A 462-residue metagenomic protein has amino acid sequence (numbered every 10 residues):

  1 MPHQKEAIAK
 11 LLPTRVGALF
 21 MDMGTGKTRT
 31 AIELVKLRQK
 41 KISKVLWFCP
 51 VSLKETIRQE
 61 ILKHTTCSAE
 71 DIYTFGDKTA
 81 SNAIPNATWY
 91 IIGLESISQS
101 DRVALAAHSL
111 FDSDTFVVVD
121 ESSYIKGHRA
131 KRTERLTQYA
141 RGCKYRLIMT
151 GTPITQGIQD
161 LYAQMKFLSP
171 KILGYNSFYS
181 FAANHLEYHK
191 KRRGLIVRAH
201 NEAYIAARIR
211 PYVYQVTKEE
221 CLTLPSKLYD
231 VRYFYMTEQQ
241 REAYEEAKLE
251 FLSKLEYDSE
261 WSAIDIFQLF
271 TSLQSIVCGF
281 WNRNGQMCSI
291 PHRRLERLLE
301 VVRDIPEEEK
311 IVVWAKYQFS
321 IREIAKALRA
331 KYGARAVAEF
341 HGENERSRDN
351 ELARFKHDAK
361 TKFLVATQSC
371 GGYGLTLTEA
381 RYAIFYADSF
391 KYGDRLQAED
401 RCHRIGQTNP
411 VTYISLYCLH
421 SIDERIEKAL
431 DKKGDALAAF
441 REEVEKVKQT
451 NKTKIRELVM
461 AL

Functional and structural regions predicted by a protein language model:
M1-F20: Conserved pre-motif I regulatory segment
P13-V16, T25-G26, T30-S43, T223-E245 (+2 more regions): Conserved Helicase C-terminal RecA-like lobe
T30, I42-K63, T155-D160, K316-Q318: Conserved Walker A/P-loop ATP-binding site and its immediately adjacent core in helicase/helicase-like ATPase domains
S43-K44, K63, P85-N86, F116 (+2 more regions): Conserved P-loop NTPase motor "coupling/switch" region that bridges the ATPase
L53-D77, L168-I172, K331-A334: Conserved helix-turn-beta segment of the N-terminal RecA-like "Helicase ATP-binding" lobe in SF1/SF2 helicases
Y73-A80, G93-Q99, K126-R129, A315-F319 (+3 more regions): Conserved helicase motor
S98-S100, Q156-I158, I321-A325, R348-L352 (+2 more regions): SF2 helicase motor core recognition
F390-L462: A conserved SF2-helicase RecA2
